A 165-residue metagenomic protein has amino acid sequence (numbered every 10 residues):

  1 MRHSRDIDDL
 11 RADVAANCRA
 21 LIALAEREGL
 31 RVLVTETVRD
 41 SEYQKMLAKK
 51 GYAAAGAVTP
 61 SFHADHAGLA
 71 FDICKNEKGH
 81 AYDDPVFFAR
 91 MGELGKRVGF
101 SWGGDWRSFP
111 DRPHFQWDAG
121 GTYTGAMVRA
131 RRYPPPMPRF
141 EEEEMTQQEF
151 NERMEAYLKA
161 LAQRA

Functional and structural regions predicted by a protein language model:
M1-V34: Active-site acidic/histidine clusters and adjacent loop/turn architecture that either coordinate catalytic ions
D8-A16, V38-S41, Y82-A89: Soluble non-cytosolic domains of exported or imported proteins
D13-A16, A20, V86, R90 (+2 more regions): Extracytoplasmic/secreted proteins, especially bacterial periplasmic and envelope-associated proteins
I22-A54: Extended, low-complexity, intrinsically disordered C-terminal regulatory tails of eukaryotic serine/threonine kinases
A23, R27, E93, R97 (+1 more regions): Replace "anionic and nucleotidyl ligands
V58-E144: Catalytic cores and adjacent binding grooves of peptidoglycan-active enzymes
E142-A165: Short, low-complexity, charged amphipathic interaction modules
